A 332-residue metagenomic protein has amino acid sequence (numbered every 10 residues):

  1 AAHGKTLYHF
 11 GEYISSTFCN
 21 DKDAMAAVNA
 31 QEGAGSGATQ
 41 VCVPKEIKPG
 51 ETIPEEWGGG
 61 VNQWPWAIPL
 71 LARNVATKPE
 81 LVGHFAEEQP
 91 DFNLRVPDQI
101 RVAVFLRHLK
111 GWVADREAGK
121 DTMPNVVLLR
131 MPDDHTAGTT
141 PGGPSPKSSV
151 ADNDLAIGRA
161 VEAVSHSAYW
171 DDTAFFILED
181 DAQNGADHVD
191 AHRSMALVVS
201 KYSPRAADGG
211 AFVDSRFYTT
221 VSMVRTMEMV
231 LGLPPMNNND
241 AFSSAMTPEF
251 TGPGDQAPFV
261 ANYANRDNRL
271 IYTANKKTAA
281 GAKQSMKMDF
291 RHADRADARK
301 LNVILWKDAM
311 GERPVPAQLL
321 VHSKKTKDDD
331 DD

Functional and structural regions predicted by a protein language model:
A1-D332: N-terminal pro-sequences and low-complexity stem/linker regions of secreted or lumenal proteins
